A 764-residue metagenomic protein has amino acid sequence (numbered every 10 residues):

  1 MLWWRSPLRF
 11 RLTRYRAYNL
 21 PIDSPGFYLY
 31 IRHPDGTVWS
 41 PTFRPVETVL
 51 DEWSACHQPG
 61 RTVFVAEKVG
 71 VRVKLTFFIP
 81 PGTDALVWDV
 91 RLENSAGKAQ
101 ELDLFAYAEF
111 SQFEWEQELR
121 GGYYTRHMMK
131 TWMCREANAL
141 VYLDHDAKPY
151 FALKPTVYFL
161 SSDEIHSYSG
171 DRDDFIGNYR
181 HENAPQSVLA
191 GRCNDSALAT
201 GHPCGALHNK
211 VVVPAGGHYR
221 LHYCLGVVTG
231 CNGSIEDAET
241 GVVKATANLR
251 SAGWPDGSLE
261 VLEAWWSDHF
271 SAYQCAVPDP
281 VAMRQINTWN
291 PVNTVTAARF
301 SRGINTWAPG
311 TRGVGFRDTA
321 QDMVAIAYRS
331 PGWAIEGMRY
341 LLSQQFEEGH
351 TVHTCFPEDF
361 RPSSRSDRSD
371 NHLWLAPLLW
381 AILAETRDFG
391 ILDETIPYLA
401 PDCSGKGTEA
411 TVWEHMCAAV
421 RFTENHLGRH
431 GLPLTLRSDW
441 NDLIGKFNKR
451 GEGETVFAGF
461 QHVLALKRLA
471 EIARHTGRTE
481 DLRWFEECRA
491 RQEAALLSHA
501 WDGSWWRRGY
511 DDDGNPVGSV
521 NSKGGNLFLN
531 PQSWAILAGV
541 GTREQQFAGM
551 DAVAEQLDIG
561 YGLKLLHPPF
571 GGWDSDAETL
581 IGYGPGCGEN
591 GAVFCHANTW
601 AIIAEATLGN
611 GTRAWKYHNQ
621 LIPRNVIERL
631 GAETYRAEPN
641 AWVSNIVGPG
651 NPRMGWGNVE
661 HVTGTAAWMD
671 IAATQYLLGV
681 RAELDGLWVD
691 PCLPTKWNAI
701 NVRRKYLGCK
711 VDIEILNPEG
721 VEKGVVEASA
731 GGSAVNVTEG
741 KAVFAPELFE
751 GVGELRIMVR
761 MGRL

Functional and structural regions predicted by a protein language model:
M1-E67, L143-L189, S258-P278, W668 (+1 more regions): An extended acidic
L8-V71, E555-Q556, C587-N590, I603-L764: Non-catalytic C-terminal accessory modules of carbohydrate-active enzymes
F64, F78-Q186, D237-S267, S271-A272 (+1 more regions): Polysaccharide-binding surfaces and accessory modules of carbohydrate-active proteins
Q100, V211-T229, H462-A465, L755-I757: Short Pro-Gly-centered flexible turn/kink motifs
F105-Y107, E118, V352-H353, Q461-E578 (+3 more regions): Catalytic cores of carbohydrate-active enzymes
G257-P309, E336, Y340, F422 (+2 more regions): Low-complexity, Ser/Thr/Pro/Gly-enriched N-terminal "stalk/linker" regions
N305-G313, H353-N371, Y398-G407, L432-E454 (+3 more regions): Carbohydrate-binding/catalytic loop surfaces
V314, D318-T319, M323-G431, T455-V463 (+4 more regions): Aromatic-rich carbohydrate-recognition surfaces in CAZymes
